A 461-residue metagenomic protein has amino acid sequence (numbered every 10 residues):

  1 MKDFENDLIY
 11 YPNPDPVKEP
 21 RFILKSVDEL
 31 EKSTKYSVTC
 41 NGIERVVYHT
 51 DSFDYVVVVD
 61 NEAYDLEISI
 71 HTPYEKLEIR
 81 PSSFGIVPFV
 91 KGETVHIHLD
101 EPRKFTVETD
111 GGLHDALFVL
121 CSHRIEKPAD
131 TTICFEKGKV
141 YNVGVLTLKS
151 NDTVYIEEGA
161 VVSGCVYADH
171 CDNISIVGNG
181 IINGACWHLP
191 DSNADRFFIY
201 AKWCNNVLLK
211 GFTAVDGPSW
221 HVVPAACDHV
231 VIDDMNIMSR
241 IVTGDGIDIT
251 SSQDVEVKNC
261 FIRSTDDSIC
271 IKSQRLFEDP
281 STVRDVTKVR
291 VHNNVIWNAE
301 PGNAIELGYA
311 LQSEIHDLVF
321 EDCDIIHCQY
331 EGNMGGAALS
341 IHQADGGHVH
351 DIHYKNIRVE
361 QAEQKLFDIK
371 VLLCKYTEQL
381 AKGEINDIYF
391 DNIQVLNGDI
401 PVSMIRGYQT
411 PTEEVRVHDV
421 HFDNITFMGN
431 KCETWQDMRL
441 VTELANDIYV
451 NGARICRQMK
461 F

Functional and structural regions predicted by a protein language model:
M1-F461: Extracellular/periplasmic carbohydrate-active domains that bind, remodel, or depolymerize complex polysaccharides
